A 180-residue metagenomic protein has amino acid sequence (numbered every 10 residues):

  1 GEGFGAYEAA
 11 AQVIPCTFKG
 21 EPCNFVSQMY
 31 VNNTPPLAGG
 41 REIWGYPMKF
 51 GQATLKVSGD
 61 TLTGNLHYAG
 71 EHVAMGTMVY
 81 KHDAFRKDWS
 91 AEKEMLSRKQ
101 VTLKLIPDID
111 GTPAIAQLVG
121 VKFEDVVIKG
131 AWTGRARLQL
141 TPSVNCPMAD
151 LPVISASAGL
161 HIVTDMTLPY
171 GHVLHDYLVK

Functional and structural regions predicted by a protein language model:
E2-T77: Aromatic- and glycine-enriched beta-alpha-beta binding-site module
P47-K180: Interaction-surface and assembly-scaffold signal
